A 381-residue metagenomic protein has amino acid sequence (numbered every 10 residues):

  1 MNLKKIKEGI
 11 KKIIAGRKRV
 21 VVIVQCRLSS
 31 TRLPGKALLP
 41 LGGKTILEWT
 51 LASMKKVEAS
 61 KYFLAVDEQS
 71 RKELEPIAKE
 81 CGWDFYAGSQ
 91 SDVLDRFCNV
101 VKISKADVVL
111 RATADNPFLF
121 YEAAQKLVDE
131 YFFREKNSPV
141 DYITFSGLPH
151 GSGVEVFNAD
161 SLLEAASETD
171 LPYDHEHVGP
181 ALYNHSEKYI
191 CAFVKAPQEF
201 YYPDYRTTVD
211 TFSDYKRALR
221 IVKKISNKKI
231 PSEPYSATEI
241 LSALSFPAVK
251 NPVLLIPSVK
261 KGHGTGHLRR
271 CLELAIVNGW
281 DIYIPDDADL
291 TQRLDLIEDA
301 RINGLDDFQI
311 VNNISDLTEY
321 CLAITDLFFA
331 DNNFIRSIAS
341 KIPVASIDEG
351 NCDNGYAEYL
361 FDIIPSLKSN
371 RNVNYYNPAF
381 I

Functional and structural regions predicted by a protein language model:
G9-L33, P252-P257: N-terminal nucleotide-binding beta1-loop-alpha1 segment
R19-V66: N-terminal glycine-rich phosphate-binding loop and ensuing alpha1 helix
E68-F133, Q309-L317, F329-A330: Short phosphate-binding loop-to-helix
S70-L74, A288-L296, D331-N333, D353-N354 (+1 more regions): Short, charged/polar "capping" segments at the starts of alpha-helices and the immediately preceding loops
L119-R206, S213-R220, N227-K228, E239 (+2 more regions): Conserved core of the sugar-phosphate nucleotidyltransferase
T238, Y356-I381: A nucleotide-sugar donor-handling region in carbohydrate enzymes
K250-Q309: N-terminal pre-catalytic "stem/leader" segment of glycosyltransferase-like enzymes
F308-G355: Extended catalytic core of nucleotide-activated donor transferases of GT-like folds
